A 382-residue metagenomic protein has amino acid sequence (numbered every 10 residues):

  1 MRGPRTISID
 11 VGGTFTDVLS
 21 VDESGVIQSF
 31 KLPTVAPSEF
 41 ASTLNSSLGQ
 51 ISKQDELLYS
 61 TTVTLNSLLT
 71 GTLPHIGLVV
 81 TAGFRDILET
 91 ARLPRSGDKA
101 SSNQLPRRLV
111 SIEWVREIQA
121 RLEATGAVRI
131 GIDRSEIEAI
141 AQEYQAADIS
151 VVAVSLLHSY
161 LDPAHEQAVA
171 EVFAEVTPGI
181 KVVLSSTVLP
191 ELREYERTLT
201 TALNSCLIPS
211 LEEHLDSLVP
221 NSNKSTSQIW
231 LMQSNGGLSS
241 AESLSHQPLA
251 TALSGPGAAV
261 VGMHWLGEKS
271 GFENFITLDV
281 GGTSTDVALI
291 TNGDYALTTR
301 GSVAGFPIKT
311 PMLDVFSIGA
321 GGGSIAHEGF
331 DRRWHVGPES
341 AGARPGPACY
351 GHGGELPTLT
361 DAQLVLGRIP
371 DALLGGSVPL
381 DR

Functional and structural regions predicted by a protein language model:
M1-R382: N-terminally biased helix-coil "hinge/interface" segments that flank
